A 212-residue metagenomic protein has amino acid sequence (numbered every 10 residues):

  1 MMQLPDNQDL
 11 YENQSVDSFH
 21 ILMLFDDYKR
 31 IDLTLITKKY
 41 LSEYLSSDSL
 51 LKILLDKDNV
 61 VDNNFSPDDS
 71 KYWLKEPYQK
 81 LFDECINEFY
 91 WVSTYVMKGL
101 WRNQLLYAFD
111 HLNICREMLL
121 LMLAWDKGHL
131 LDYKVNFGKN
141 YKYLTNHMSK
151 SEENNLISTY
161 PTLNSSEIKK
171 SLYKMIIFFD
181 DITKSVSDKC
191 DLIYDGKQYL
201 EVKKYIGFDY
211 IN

Functional and structural regions predicted by a protein language model:
M1-R102, Y107, I114: Conserved NTP/Mg2+-binding pocket subregion across the NTase superfamily
Y72-N212: Conserved nucleotidyltransferase catalytic core and NTase-mimicking acidic/glycine-rich helix/loop elements in nucleic
